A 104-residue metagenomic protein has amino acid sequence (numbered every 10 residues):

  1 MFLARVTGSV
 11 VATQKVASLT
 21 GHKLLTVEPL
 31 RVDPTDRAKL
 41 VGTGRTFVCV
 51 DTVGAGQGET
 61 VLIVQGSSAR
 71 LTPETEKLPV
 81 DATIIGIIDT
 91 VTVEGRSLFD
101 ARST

Functional and structural regions predicted by a protein language model:
S9, L30, G66-S67: Short, surface-exposed secondary-structure boundary micro-motifs
L19-V27: Short aromatic-glycine-enriched beta-strand elements
K39-F47: Short, structured beta-strand/loop micro-motifs enriched in basic residues and often containing a Trp
L62, S68-T104: C-terminal structural segments of small proteins and small subunits
